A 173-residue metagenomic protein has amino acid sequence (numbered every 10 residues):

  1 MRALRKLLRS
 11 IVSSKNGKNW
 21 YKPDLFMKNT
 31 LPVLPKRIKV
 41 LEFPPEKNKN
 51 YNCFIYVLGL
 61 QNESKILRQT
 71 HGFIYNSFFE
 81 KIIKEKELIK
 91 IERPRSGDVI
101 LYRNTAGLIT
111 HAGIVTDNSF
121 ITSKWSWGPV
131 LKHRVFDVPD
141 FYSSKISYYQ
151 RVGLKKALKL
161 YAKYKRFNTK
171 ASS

Functional and structural regions predicted by a protein language model:
M1-E80: N-terminal capping segments
L4-M27, L34, Q61, R95 (+5 more regions): Catalytic phosphate/metal-binding cores of nucleic-acid and nucleotide-processing enzymes, i.e., regions that mediate
S13, K84, R166-T169: Generic surface-pattern signal
T30-V33, I89-I91, K170-A171: Exposed, tryptophan/tyrosine-rich binding patches on extracellular proteins that engage cell-surface glycans
I55-Y56, V99, F120, S147: Generic structural signal for residues positioned in beta-strands
K65-R68, T105-L108, F167-N168: Intrinsically disordered, low-complexity coil segments
H71-L131: ...with weaker cross-activation on analogous glycine-rich loops/strands in unrelated enzymes
T116-S173: Aromatic- and glycine-rich peptidoglycan recognition patches
